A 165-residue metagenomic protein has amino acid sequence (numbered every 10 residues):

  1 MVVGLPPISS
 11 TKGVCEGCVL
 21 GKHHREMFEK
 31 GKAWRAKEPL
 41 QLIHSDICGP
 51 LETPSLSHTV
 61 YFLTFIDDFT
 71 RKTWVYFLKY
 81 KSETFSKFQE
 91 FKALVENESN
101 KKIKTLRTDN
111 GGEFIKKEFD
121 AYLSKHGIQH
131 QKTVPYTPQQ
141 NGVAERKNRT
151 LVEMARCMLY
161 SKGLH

Functional and structural regions predicted by a protein language model:
M1-H165: HHCC-type zinc-binding knuckle of retroelement integrases
